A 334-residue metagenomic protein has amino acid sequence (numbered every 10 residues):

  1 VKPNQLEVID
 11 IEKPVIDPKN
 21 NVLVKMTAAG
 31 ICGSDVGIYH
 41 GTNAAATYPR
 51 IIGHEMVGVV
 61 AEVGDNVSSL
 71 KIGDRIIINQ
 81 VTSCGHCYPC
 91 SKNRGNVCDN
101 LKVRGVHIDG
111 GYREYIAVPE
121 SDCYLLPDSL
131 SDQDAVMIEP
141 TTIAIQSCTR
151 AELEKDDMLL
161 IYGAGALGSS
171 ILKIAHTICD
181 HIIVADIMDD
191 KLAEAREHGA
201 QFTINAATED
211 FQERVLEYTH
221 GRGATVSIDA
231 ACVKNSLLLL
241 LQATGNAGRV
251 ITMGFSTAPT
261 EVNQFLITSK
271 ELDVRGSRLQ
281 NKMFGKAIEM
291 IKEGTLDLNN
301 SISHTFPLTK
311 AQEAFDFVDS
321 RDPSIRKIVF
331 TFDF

Functional and structural regions predicted by a protein language model:
P14-A29, T42-Y88, P127-S129: Glycine-rich beta-strand-centered segment in the early N-terminal region that forms part of a ligand/cofactor-binding
N21, E55, D74-R75, P89 (+4 more regions): Residue-level marker of beta-strand positions
C84-Y162: NAD(P)H dinucleotide-binding glycine-rich loop of Rossmann-like/cofactor-binding domains, especially the beta1-alpha1
L130-T208: Mid-domain Rossmann-like dinucleotide-binding core that forms the NAD(H)/NADP(H) cofactor-binding site
A151, A193, H198-D273, F334: Glycine-rich cofactor phosphate-binding loops and adjacent beta1-alpha1 units of small-molecule cofactor enzyme domains
D186, G254, R278: Conserved acidic E/D residue at the C-terminus of a beta-strand in Rossmann-like folds
D189, L238-Q242, N281, G285-F334: C-terminal hydrophobic helical "lid"/dimerization subdomain of Rossmann-like NAD(P)H-dependent oxidoreductases
R249-I251, E261-S301: Rossmann-fold dehydrogenase core element
